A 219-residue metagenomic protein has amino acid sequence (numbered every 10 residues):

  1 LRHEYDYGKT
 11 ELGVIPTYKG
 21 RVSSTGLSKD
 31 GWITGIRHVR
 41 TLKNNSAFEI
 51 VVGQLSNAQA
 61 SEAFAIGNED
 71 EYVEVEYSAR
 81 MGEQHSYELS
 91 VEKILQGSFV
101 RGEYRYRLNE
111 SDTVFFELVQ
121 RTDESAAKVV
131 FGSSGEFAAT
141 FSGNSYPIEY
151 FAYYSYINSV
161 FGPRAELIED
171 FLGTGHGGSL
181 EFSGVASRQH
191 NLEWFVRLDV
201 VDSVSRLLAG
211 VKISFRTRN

Functional and structural regions predicted by a protein language model:
L1-A60, S78, S159: Outer membrane beta-barrel
S24, A60-F64, R164, R206-L208: Outer-membrane beta-barrel and related beta-rich outer-membrane complex signature in Gram-negative bacteria
K29-G31, I66-D70: Short, solvent-exposed loop/turn segments at conserved positions within beta-propeller repeat blades
L55, V73, S90-I94: A conserved mid-domain beta-alpha-beta active-site/ligand-binding segment of alpha/beta enzyme cores
S56-A58, E69, Q84: Alpha-helical scaffold segments
S78, Q84-N219: Outer-membrane beta-barrel pore domains
